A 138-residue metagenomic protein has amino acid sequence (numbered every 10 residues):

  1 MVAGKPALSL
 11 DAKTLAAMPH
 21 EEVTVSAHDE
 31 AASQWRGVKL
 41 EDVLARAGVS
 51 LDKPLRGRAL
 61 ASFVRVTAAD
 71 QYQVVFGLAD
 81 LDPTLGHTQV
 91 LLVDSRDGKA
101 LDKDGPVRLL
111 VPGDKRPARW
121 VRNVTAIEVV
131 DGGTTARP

Functional and structural regions predicted by a protein language model:
M1-P138: N-terminal intrinsically disordered, low-complexity segments enriched in P/E/S/T
